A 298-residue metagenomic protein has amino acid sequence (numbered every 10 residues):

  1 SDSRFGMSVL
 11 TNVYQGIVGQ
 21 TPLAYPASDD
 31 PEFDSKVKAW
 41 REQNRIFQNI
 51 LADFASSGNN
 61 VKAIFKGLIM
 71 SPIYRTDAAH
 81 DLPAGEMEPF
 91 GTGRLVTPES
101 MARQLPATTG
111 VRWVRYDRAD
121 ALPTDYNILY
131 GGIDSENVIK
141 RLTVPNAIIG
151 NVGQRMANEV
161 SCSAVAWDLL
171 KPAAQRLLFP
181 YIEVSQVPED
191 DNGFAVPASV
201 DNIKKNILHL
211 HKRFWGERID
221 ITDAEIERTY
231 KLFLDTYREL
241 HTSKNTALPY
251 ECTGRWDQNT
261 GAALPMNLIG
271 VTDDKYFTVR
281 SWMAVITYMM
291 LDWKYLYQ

Functional and structural regions predicted by a protein language model:
S1-N12, G16: Short, functional "switch" segments adjacent to catalytic/cofactor/reactive centers
Q15-G16, Q20-A24, S71-P72: Solvent-exposed loop/turn segments at secondary-structure junctions within structured extracellular/periplasmic domains
L23-S35: Generic long, charged, amphipathic alpha-helical segments
E32-Q298: His/Asp/Glu-rich metal/cofactor-coordinating catalytic motifs and the adjacent surface-exposed loops that frame enzyme
